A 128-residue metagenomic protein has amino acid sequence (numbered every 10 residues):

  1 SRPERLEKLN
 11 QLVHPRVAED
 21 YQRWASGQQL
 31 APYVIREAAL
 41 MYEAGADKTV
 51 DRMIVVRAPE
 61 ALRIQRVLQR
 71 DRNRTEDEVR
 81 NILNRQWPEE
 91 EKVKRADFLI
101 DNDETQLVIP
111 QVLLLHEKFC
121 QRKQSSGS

Functional and structural regions predicted by a protein language model:
S1-Y33: ATP-dependent small-molecule kinase phosphotransfer cores that center on conserved nucleotide phosphate-binding segments
R5-K8, E37, R52-V55, R66 (+1 more regions): Residue-level recognition of specific faces of alpha-helices
N10, V67, V112: Short, flexible helix/strand-to-coil boundary loops that buttress conserved ligand/catalytic motifs in alpha/beta
P15-Y21, Q29, D47-T49, R70-C120: Small-molecule kinase domains that catalyze NTP-dependent phosphoryl transfer to phosphate-bearing small molecules
Y33-E43: Switch II (G3) loop of P-loop NTPases
I35, D47-R70: Conserved phosphate-donor/acceptor-positioning beta-strand/loop module used by diverse small-molecule
E43-A44, L62, V108: Short glycine-rich, flexible loops that bind phosphorylated cofactors or substrates
Q121-S128: A short, charged, Gly/Pro-tolerant segment at domain boundaries
